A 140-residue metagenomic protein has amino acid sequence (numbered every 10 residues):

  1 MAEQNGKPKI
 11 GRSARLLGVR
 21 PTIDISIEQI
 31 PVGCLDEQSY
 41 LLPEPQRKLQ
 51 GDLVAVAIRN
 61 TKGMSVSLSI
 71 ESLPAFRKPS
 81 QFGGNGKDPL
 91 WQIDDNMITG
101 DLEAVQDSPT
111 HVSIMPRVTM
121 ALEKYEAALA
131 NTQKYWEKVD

Functional and structural regions predicted by a protein language model:
M1-D140: NAD-dependent ADP-ribosyltransferases
